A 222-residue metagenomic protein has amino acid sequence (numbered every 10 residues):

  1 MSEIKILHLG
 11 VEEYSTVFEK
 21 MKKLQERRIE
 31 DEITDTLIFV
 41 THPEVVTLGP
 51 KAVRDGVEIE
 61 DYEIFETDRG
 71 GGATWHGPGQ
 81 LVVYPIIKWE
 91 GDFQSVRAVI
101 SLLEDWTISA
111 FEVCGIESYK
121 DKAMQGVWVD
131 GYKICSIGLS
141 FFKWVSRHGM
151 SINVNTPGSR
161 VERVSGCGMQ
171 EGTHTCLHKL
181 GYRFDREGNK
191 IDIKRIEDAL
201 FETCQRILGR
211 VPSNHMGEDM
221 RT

Functional and structural regions predicted by a protein language model:
M1-I134, R183-R195, E218-T222: N-terminal lobe of the biotin/lipoate ligase/transferase fold
V11, L139, K179: Active-site donor-binding loop signature of nucleotide-sugar glycosyltransferases
P50-D55, E63, I137-V154, G158: Short, conserved beta-strand/beta-arch hydrophobic-aromatic motifs that form part of recognition grooves or interface
V83-P85, Q125, I137-L139, M150-V154 (+1 more regions): A structural signal for short, well-ordered beta-strand segments
I108, F142, E202: Short glycine-/small-residue-rich flexible loop motifs, especially phosphate/cofactor-binding loops
M124, S159-T222: C-terminal accessory segment of soluble enzyme catalytic cores
